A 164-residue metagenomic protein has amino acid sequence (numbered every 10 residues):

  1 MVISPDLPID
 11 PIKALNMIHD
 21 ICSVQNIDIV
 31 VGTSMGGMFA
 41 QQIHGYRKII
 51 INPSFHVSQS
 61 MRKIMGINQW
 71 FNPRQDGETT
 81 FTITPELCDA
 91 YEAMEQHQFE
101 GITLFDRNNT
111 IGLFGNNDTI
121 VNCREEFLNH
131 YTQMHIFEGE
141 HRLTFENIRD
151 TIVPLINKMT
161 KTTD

Functional and structural regions predicted by a protein language model:
M1-V24, H141: Active-site catalytic motif of lipid deacylating hydrolases and related acyltransferases
P8-P11, M35-G36, N116-T119: Short beta->alpha connector loops
S23-N26, M159: Glycine-rich phosphate-binding loop signature in dinucleotide/nucleotide-binding domains
D28-V31, R47-I49: Residue in the alpha/beta-hydrolase core beta-strand immediately N-terminal to the catalytic nucleophile
V31-Q41: Gly/Ala-rich beta-loop-alpha elbow adjacent to hydrolase catalytic centers
Q41-R47: Glycosyltransferases and closely related glycan-assembly transferases that use nucleotide-activated donors
R47-I49, P53-T163: The alpha/beta-hydrolase serine catalytic core
